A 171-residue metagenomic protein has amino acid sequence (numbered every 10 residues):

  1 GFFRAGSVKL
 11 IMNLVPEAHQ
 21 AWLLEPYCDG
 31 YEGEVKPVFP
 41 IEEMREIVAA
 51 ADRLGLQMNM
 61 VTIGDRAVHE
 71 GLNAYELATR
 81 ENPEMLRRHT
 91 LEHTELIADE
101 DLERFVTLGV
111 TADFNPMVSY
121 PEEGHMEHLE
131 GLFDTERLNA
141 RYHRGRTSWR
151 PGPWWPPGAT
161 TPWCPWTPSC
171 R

Functional and structural regions predicted by a protein language model:
G1-H69, R104-M117: Metal-coordinating catalytic core of metallo-dependent amide/deamination hydrolases
L10, L96-I97: Hydrophobic pocket-lining residues within nucleotide cofactor-binding pockets
V48-N59, R66-H89, H93-T94, E100-E103 (+1 more regions): His/Asp/Glu-enriched, well-ordered alpha-helical/loop segment that forms or immediately abuts the divalent-metal
